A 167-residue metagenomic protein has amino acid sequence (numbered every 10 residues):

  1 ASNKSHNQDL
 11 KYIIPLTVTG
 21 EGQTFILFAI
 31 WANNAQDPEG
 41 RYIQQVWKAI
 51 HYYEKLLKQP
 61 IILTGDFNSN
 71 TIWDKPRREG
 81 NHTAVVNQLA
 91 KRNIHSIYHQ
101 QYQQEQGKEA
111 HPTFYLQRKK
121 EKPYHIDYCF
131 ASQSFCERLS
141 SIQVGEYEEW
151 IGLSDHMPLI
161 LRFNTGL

Functional and structural regions predicted by a protein language model:
A1, T19, Y115-R138, F163-G166: Conserved beta strand-loop-helix elements of the APE1-like EEP
A1-A32: Structured beta-strand-rich core segments of catalytic domains in phosphoester-bond hydrolases
A1-S5, S96-G107, S141-E148: Acidic carboxylate-rich catalytic motifs and surrounding loops in phosphoryl-/glycosyl-chemistry enzymes
I26-G40, E79, N87-A90: Active-site-proximal loop/helix segment associated with metal-binding centers of metalloenzymes
A32, F67, M157: Active-site metal-binding loops of divalent metal-dependent hydrolases
Q44-A131: Metal-dependent phosphoesterases centered on the DNase I-like endonuclease/exonuclease/phosphatase
L116-K119, E148-G152: Short proline/glycine-enriched turn/loop segments at secondary-structure junctions
G152-L167: Surface polyanion/phosphate-binding segment centered on an Asp-His-Pro turn
